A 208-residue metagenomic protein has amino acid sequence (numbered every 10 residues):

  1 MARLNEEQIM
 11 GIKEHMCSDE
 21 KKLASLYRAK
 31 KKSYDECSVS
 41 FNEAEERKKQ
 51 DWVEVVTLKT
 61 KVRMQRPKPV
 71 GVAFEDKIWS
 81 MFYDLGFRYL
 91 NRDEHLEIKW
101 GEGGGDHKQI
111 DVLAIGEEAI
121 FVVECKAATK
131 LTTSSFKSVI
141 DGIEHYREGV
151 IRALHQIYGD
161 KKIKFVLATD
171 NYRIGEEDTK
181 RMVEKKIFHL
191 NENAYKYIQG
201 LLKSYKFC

Functional and structural regions predicted by a protein language model:
M1-L85: Interdomain/boundary linker segments immediately adjacent to catalytic/signaling cores
M1-R3, E7, G11-C17, K22-E36 (+1 more regions): Non-catalytic C-terminal interaction segments of nucleic acid-processing enzymes
F82-G105: A short acidic/basic microdomain associated with nuclease active sites
R88, A119, K162-K164: Residues at the starts of beta-strands that form the adenosine-phosphate
E94-L96, A128, E192-I198: Short, acidic/turn-prone active-site loops that include or flank metal/cofactor- and phosphate-binding residues
G105-D106, L113-E124: Active-site beta-strand-loop-beta-strand hairpin of nuclease catalytic cores that positions key catalytic residues
H107-Q109, D160: Short connector loops at helix/strand junctions that flank enzyme active sites, especially segments positioning acidic
C125-E192: Catalytic cores of nucleic-acid endonucleases
